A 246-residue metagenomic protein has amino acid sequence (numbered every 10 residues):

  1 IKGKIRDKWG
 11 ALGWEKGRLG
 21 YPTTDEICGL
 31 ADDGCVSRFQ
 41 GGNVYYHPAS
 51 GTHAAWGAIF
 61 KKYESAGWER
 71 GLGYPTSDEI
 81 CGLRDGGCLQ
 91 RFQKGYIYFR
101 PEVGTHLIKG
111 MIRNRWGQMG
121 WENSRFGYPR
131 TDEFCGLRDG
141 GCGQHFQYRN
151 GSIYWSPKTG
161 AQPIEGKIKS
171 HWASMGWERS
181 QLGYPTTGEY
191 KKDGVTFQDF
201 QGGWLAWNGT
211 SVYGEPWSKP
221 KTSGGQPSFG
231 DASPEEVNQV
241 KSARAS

Functional and structural regions predicted by a protein language model:
I1-S246: Extended, compositionally biased repeat/scaffold regions that form elongated interaction surfaces
